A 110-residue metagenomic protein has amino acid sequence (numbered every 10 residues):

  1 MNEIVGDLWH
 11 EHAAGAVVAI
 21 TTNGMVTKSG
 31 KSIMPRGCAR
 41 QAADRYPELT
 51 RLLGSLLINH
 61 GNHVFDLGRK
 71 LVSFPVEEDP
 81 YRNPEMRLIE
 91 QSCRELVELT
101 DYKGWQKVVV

Functional and structural regions predicted by a protein language model:
M1-V109: Macrodomain-like recognition of ADP-ribose-binding/processing modules
